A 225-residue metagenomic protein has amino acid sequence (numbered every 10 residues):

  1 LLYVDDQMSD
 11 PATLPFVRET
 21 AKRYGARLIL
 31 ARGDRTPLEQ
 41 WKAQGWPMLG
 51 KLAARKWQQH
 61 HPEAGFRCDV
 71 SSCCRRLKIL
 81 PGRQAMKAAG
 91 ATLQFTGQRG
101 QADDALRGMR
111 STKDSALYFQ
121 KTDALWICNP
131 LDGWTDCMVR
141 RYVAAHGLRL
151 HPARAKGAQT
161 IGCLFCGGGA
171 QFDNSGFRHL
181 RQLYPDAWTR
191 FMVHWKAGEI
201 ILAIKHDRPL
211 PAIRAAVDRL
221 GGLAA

Functional and structural regions predicted by a protein language model:
L1-R141, A145, L223: ATP-dependent adenylation/nucleotidyltransferase module used to activate substrates
A124, D136-A225: ATP/NTP-dependent adenylation/nucleotidyl-transfer catalytic domains that generate, transfer, or process NMP-activated
